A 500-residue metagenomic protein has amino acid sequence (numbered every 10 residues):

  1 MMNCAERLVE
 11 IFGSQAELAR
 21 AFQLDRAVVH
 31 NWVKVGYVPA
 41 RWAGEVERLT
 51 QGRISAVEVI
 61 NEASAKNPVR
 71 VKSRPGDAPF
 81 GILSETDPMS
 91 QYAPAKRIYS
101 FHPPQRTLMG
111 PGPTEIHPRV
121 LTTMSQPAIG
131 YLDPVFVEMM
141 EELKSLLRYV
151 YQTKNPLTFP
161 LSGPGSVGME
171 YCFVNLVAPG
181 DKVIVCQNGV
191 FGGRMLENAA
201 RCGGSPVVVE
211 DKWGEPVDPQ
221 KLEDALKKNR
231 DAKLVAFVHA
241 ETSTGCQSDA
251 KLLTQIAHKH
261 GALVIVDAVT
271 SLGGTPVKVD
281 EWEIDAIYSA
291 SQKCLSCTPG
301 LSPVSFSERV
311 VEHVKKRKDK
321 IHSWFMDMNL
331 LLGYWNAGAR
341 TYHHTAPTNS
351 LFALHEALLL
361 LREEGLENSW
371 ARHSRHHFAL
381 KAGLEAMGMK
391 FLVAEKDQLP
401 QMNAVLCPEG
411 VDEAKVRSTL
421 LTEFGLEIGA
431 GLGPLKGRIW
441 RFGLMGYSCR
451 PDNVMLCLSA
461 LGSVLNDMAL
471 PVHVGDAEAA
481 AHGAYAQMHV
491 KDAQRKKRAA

Functional and structural regions predicted by a protein language model:
M1-A21, R48, R53-E62, K66 (+1 more regions): A short, Lys/Arg-rich alpha-helix, primarily the initiator
L83-P134: N-terminal "arm"/small-domain region of PLP-dependent enzymes with the aminotransferase-like
E115-I116, Q292-A386: Active-site C-terminal subdomain of aminotransferase-like
T123-Y171, V190, R194-N198: Conserved N-terminal alpha-helix of the aminotransferase class I/II PLP-enzyme fold
V177-G193: Conserved PLP-anchoring active-site segment centered on the Schiff-base-forming lysine
P216-G273, A286, C294: Active-site phosphate-binding strand-loop segment of PLP-dependent enzymes
K390-E423: Conserved PLP-binding catalytic core of the aspartate aminotransferase-like
P434, R438-A500: PLP-dependent enzyme catalytic core of the Aspartate aminotransferase-like
